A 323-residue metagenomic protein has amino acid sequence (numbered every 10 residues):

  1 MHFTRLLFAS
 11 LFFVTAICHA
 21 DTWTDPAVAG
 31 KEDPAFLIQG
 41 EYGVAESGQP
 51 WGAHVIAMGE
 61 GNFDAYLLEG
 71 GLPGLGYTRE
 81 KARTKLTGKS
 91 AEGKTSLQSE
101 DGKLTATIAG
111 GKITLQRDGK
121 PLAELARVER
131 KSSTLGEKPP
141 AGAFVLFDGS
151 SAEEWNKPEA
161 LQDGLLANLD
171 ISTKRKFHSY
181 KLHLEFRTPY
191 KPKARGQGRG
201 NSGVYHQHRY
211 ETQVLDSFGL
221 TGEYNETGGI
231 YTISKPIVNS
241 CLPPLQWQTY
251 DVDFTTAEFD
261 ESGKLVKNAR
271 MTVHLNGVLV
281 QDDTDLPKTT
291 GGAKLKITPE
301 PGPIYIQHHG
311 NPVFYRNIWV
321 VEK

Functional and structural regions predicted by a protein language model:
M1-R5: Positively charged n-region of N-terminal signal peptides that target proteins for export
L7-A16: Bacterial N-terminal signal peptides
C18-A20: Boundary at the C-terminal end of the N-terminal hydrophobic targeting segment
T22-P26: Mixed-charge, Lys/Arg-rich low-complexity intrinsically disordered regions
A29, P34, G59-N62, Y66-K323: Carbohydrate-interacting regions of secretory-pathway proteins
G30, W51-H54: Periodic aromatic/glycine/histidine/acidic cluster detector with a strong bias toward beta-strand repeat architectures
